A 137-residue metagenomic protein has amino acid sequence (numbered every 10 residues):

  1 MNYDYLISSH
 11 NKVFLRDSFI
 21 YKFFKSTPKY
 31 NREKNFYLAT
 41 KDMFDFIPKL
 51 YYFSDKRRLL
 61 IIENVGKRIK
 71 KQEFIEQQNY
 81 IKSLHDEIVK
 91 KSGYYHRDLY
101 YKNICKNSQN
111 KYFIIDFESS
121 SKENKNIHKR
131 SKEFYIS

Functional and structural regions predicted by a protein language model:
N2-L38: ATP-binding glycine-rich loop module of kinase domains
L15, F23, Y52, I61-N64 (+1 more regions): Conserved hydrophobic "DFG−1" position in protein kinase catalytic cores
I20, R58-L60, K111-Y112: Hydrophobic residues embedded in beta-strands of well-ordered beta-sheets
K41-I81: Conserved structural core of kinase catalytic domains
G66, Y101, S119-E123: Short, glycine/acidic-enriched loop or turn micro-motifs at the edges of active sites
E76, K90-Y95, N107-S137: C-lobe/activation-segment region of protein kinase-like
K82-K90: Short C-lobe core helix of eukaryotic-like protein kinase catalytic domains
L99-K106: Hydrophobic residue at the +6 position relative to the catalytic HRD Asp in the kinase catalytic loop
